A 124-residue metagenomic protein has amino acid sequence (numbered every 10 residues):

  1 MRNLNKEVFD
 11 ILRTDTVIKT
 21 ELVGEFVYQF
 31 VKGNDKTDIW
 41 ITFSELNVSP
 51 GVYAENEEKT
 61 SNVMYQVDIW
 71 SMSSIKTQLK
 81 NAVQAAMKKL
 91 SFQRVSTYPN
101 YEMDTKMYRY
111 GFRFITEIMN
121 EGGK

Functional and structural regions predicted by a protein language model:
M1-I11, L46-N62, S96-K124: Short, charged interaction patches at domain edges and termini
M1-Y53: Small/polar-rich, solvent-exposed N-terminal microdomains that initiate assembly or binding
L12, D68, A85-M87, R113: Hydrophobic alpha-helical segments of small multi-pass membrane proteins
V17-I18, A85-R94: A common structural junction motif
I41, Y65, F112: A broad, low-specificity signal marking well-ordered, structured residues that form hydrophobic/aromatic
K59-Q84: Mid-chain, well-packed structural core segment of small domains
N81, S91, Y108-Y110: Intrinsically disordered, low-complexity polar segments enriched in Ser/Thr/Pro and acidic
